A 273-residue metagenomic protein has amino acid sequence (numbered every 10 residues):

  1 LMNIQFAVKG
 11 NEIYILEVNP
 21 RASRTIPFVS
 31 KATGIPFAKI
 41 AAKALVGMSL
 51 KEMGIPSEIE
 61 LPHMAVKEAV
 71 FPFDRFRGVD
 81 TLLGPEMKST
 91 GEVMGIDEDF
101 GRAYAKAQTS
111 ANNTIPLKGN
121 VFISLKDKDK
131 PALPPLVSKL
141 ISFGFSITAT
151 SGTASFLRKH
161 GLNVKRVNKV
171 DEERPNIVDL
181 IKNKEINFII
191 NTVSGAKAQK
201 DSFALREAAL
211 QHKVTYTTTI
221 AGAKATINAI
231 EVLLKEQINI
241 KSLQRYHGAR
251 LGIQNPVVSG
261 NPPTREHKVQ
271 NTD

Functional and structural regions predicted by a protein language model:
L1-L117: ATP-dependent carboxylate activation and anion-phosphoryl transfer catalytic cores that bind Mg-ATP to form
R21, D127-K128, V193-K197: Short glycine-rich anion-binding loops that position phosphate/pyrophosphate groups of nucleotides and phosphorylated
T109-V121, L140-I141, L180-I186: Glycine-rich phosphate/diphosphate-binding loops that line cofactor/substrate pockets in enzymes
F122, G144-F156: Short internal beta-strands
N168-K169, I177-I253, D273: Peripheral docking tails and interdomain loops at the edges of cofactor- or intermediate-handling domains
G252-D273: Short, basic, low-complexity termini and linkers enriched in Ser/Thr/Gly/Pro that act as targeting/leader peptides
